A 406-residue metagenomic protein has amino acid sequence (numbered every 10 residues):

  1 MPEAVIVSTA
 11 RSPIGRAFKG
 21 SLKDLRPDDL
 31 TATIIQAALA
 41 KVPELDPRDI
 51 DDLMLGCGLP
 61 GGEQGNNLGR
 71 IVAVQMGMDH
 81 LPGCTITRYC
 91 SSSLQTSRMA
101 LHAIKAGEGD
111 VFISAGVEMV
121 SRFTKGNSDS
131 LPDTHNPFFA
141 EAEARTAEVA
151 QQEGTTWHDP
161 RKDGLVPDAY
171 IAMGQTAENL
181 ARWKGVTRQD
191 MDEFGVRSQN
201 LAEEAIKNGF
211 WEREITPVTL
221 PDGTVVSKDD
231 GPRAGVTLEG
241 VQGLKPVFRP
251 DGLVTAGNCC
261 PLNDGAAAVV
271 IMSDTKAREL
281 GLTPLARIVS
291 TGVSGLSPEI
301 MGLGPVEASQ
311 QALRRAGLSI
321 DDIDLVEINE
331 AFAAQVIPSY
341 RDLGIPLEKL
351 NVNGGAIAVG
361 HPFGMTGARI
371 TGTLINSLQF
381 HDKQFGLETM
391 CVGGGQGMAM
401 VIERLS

Functional and structural regions predicted by a protein language model:
M1-G58, G62-V72, M76, T176-R188 (+4 more regions): Conserved active-site "lid/cap" helical segment
M1-P27, A150-T156, D163, E239-L303 (+6 more regions): Condensing-enzyme catalytic core mediating Claisen C-C bond formation in acyl metabolism
R11-P13, D24-T33, E44, Q152-G154 (+3 more regions): N-terminal extracellular/periplasmic Venus flytrap/periplasmic-binding protein-like
L25, C57-F112, Q152, D168-I171 (+4 more regions): Conserved catalytic cysteine-centered active-site region of acyl-thioester-dependent Claisen-condensing enzymes
P47-G56, C84-R88, F112-G116, D190-R197 (+5 more regions): Beta-strand segments within the central parallel beta-sheet cores of soluble alpha/beta enzyme folds
L55, Q175-E178, T216, P221 (+1 more regions): Active-site pocket-lining segment
V111-N179: Flexible glycine-/small-residue-enriched beta->alpha junction loops that bind anionic phosphate/pyrophosphate groups
